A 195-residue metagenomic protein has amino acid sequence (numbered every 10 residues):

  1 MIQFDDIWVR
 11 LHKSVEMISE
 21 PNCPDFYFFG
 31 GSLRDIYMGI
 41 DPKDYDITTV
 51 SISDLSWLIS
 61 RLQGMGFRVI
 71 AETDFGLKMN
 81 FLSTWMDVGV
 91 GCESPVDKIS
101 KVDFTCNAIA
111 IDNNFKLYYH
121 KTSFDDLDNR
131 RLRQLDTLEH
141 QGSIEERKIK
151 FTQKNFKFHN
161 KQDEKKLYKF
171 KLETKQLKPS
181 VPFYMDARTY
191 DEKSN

Functional and structural regions predicted by a protein language model:
M1-N195: Catalytic cores of the polymerase beta-like nucleotidyltransferase superfamily and closely associated nucleotide
